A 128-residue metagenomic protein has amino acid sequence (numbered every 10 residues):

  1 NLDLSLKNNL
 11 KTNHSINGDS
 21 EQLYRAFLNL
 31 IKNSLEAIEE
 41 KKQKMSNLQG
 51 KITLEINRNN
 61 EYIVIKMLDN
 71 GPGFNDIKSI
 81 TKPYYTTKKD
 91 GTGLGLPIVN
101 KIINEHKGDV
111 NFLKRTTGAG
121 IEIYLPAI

Functional and structural regions predicted by a protein language model:
D3-H14: Conserved catalytic submotifs in the C-terminal HATPase_c
S15-G18, T87: Conserved micro-motifs of the catalytic ATP-binding
L23-Y24: A residue-level detector for a conserved hydrophobic packing site within the catalytic ATP-binding domain
L35-R58: ATP-lid-like helix-loop hinge signature
F74-Y84: Short conserved segment of the HATPase_c
G95, V99: Short alpha-helical Gxxx[C/S/T] motif in the catalytic ATP-binding
I103-N104: Detector for a conserved hydrophobic position within an alpha-helical segment of the HATPase_c
G108-D109: Conserved glycine-rich
